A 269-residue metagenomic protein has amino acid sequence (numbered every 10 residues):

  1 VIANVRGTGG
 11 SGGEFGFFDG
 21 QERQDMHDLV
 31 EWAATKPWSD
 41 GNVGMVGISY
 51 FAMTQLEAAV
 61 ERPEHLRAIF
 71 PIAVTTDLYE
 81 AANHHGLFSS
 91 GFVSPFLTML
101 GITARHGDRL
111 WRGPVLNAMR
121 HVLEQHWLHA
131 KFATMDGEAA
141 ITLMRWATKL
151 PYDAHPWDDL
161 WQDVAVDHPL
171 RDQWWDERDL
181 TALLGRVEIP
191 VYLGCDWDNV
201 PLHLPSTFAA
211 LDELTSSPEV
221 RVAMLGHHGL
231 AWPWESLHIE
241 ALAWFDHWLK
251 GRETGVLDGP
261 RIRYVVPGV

Functional and structural regions predicted by a protein language model:
V1-G10: Conserved alpha/beta-hydrolase
S11, S49-A52, A73: Catalytic nucleophile serine of serine hydrolases, specifically the conserved "nucleophile elbow" pentapeptide
F17-P37: Alpha/beta-hydrolase active-site loop
P37-Y50: Alpha/beta-hydrolase fold nucleophile elbow
T54-A58: Hydrolases whose catalytic domains are alpha/beta-hydrolase-1, hotdog thioesterase, or metallo-beta-lactamase-like
V60-R62, A68-R186: Accessory cap/linker subdomain of secreted extracellular hydrolases
E64, H106-G113, Q162, D167-D176 (+5 more regions): Alpha/beta-hydrolase-fold serine-hydrolase catalytic core, especially in secreted/extracellular enzymes
